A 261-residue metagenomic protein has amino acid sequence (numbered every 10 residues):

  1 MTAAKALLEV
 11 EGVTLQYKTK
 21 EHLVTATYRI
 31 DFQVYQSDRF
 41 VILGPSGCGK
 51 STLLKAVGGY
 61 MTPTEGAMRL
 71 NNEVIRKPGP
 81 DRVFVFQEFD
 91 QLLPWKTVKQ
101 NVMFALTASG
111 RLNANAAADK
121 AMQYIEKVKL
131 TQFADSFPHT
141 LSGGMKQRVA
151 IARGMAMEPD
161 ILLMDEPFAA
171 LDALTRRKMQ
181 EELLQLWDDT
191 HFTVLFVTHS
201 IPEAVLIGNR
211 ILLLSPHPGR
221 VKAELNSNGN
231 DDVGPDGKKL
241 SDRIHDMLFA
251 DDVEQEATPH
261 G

Functional and structural regions predicted by a protein language model:
G58: Helix-to-loop junction immediately C-terminal to a conserved catalytic motif
G66-P78: Conserved ABC transporter NBD signature motif
K99-A108, A118, N226: Short helical segment in ABC ATPase nucleotide-binding domains corresponding to the A-loop/adjacent helical element
A114-F133, Q185: Conserved ABC ATPase "signature" region
F137-L141, M145: Conserved ABC ATPase signature
A156-D160: A short, proline-enriched helix->beta-strand linker immediately N-terminal to the Walker B motif in ABC-type P-loop
